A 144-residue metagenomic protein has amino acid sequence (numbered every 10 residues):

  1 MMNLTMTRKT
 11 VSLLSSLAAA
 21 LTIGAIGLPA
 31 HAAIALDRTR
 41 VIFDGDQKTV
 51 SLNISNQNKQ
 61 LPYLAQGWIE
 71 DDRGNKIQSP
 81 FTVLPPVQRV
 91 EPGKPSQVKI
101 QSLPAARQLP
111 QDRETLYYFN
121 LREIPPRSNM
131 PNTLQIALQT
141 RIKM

Functional and structural regions predicted by a protein language model:
M2-A18: Bacterial N-terminal signal peptides that target proteins for export
G27-P29: N-terminal signal peptide c-region/cleavage motif recognized by signal peptidases
H31-S55: Beta-sheet-dominated interaction scaffolds and their linkers
Q47-T49, P62, P95, E114-L116 (+1 more regions): Extracytoplasmic
V50-N56, I100, Y117-R122: Buried hydrophobic-core signal for structured, non-transmembrane domains
N58-N75: Short acidic, flexible loop segments centered on an aromatic residue
N75-R107: Intrinsically disordered, low-complexity Pro/Gly/Ser/Thr-rich segments with frequent PxxP/GP/PP motifs and embedded
A105-M144: Terminal connector regions
